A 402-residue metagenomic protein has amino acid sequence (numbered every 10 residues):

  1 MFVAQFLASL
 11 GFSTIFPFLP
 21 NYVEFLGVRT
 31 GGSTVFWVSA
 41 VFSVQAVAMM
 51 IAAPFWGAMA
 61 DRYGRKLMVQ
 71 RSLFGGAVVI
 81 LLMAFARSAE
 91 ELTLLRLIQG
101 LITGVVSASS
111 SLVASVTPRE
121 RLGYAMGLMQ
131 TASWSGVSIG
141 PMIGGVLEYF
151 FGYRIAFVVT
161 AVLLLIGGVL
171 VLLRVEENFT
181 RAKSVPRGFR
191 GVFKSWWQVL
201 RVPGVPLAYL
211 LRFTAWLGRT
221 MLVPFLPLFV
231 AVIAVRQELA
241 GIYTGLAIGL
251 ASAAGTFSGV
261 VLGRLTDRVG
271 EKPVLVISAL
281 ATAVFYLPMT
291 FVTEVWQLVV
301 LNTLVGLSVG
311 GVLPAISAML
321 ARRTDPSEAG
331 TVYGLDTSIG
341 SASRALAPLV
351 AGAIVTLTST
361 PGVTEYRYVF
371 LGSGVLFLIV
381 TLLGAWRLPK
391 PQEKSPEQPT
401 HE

Functional and structural regions predicted by a protein language model:
F18-V35, F225-I242: Short amphipathic helix-loop junctions that connect adjacent transmembrane helices in Major Facilitator Superfamily/SLC
M50-R87, T266-V269: Conserved MFS/SLC helix-loop-helix module at the cytosolic interface between two early adjacent transmembrane helices
L67-L82, A161, P273-P288: Structural signature of the two symmetry-related core transmembrane helices
L95-W134: Cytoplasmic helix-loop-helix junction between adjacent transmembrane helices in 12-TM secondary transporters
V105-T117, G311-D325: Intracellular juxtamembrane helix-capping segments at the cytosolic ends of symmetry-related transmembrane helices
Y149-V162, T356-V375: A membrane-interface helix-boundary motif in multi-pass transporters
I166-R174, L371-E402: Multi-pass alpha-helical transporter architecture, strongest for 12-TM Major Facilitator/SLC carriers used
E177-L210, H401-E402: Juxtamembrane intracellular "pre-TM" segments in multi-pass secondary transporters
